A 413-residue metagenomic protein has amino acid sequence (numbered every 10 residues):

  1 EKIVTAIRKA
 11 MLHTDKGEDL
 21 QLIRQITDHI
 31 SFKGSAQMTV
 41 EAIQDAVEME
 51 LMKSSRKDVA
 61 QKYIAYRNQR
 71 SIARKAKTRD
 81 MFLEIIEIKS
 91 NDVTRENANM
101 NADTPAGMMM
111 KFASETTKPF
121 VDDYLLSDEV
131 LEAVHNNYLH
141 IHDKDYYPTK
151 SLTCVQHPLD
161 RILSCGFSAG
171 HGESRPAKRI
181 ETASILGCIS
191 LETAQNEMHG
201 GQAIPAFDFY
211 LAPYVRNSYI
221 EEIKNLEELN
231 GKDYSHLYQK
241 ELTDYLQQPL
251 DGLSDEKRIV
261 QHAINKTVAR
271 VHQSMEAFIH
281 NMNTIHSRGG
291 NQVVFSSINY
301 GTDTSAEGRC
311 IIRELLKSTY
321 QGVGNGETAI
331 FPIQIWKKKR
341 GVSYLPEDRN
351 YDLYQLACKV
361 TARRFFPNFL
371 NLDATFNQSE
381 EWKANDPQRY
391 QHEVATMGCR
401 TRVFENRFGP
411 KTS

Functional and structural regions predicted by a protein language model:
E1-I88, D92: Charged, amphipathic alpha-helical regulatory modules used for macromolecular assembly or allosteric control
I72-A73, T78-S413: Conserved catalytic cores of very large enzyme subunits
